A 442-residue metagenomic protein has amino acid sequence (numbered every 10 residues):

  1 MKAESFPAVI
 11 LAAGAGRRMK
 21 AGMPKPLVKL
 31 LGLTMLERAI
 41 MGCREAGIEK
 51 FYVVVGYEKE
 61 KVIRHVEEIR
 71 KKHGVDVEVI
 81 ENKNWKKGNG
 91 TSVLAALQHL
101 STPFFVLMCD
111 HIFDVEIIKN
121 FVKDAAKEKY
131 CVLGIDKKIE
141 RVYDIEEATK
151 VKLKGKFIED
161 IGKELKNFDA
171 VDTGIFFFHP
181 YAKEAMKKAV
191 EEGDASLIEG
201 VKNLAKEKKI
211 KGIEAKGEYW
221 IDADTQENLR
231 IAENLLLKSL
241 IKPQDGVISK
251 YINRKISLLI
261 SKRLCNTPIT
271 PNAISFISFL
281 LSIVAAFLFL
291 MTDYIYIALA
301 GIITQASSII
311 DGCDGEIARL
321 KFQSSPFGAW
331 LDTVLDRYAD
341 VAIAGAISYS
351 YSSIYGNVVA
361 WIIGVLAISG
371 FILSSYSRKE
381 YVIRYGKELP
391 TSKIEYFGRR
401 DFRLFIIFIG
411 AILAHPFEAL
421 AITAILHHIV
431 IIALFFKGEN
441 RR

Functional and structural regions predicted by a protein language model:
M1-A21, K209: N-terminal nucleotide-binding beta1-loop-alpha1 segment
M1-P7, L33-P103: Conserved N-terminal catalytic core of the sugar/cofactor nucleotidyltransferase
K2-F6, N167-L259, E418-A421: Conserved alpha/beta core of the MobA/IspD/sugar-nucleotide pyrophosphorylase nucleotidyltransferase superfamily
T102-I112: Short beta-strand-to-loop acidic/aromatic patch adjacent to the donor-nucleotide binding site
D114-I198, I362-L366: Conserved core of the sugar-phosphate nucleotidyltransferase
K150-I161, A215, Q226, L240-I260 (+1 more regions): A feature for the membrane-embedded catalytic helix bundles of lipid/isoprenoid biosynthetic enzymes
E227, E233-I302, I409, L434-R442: Topogenic membrane-insertion module of multi-pass membrane proteins
L299-S348, S377-R378: Acidic (Asp/Glu-rich) catalytic motifs at the cytosolic membrane interface
